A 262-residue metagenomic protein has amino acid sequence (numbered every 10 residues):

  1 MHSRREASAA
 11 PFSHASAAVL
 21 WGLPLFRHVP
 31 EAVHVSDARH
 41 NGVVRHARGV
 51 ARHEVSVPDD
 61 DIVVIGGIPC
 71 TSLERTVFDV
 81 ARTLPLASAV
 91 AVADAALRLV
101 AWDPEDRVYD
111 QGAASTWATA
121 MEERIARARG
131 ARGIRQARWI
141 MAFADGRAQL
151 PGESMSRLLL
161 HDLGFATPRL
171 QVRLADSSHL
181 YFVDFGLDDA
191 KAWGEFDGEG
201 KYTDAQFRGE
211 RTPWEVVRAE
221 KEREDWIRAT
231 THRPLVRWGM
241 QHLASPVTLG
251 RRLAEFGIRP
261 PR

Functional and structural regions predicted by a protein language model:
M1-G133, Q149, P260-R262: Short gly/ser-rich loop at a beta-strand->alpha-helix junction or flexible surface loop bordering the NTP-binding
S8, A101-R262: Surface segments flanking catalytic/ligand-binding clefts of nucleic-acid enzymes
